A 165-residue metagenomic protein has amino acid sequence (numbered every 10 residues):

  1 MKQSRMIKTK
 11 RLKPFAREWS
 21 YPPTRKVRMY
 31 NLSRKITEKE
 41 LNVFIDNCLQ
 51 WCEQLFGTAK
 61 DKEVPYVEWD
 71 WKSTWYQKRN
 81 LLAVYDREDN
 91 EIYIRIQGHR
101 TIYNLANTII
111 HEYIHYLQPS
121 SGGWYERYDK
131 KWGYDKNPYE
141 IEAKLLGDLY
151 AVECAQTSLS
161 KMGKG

Functional and structural regions predicted by a protein language model:
M1-N31: N-terminal low-structure segments adjacent to metalloprotease catalytic domains across cellular compartments
P23-R28, V152-G165: Long, well-structured alpha-helical subdomains associated with metal-dependent extracellular/ecto-lumenal hydrolases
V27-N31, N90-I96: Short, aliphatic-rich beta-strand segments
Y30-E88, A155: Auxiliary, metal-adjacent structural segments of Zn-dependent hydrolase domains
I92-T108: Short pre-active-site segment immediately N-terminal to the catalytic Zn-binding motif
Y103-N107, P119-L145: Post-HEXXH active-site segment of zinc metalloproteases
I110-Q118: Short active-site segment of divalent metal-dependent hydrolases/proteases that encodes the spacing between
